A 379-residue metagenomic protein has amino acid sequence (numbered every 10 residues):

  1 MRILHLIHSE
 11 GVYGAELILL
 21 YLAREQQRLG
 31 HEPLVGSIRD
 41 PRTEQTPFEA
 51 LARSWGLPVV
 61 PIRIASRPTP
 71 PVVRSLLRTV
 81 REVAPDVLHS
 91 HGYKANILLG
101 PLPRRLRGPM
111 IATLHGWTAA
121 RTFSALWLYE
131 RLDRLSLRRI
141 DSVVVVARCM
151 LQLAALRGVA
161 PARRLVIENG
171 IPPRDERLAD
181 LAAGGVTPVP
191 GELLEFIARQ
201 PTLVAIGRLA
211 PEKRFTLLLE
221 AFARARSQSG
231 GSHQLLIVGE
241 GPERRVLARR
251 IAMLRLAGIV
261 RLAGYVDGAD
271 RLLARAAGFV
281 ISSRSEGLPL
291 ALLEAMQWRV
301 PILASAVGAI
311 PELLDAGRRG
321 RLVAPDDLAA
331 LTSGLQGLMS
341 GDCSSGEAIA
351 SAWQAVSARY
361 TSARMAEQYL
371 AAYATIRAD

Functional and structural regions predicted by a protein language model:
H5-P70, V166, P242: N-terminal strand-loop element at the rim of the active site of nucleotide-sugar-dependent glycosyltransferases
E16-R24, P201, A205-R224, P242-R249 (+2 more regions): A conserved mid-protein helix/loop that constitutes part of the nucleotide-sugar donor-binding site
G56, A248-G264: Nucleotide-activated donor-binding/catalytic signature segment of Leloir-type glycosyltransferases, i.e., the conserved
S90-N96, L114: Short His-centered aromatic/hydrophobic patch
I140-V166, I171-E176: A short, active-site helix/loop in glycosyltransferases that binds the activated sugar's phosphate group
Y265, R284: Aromatic "clamp/platform" in nucleotide-sugar-dependent glycosyltransferases that forms part of the donor/acceptor
P301-A304: Short hydrophobic beta-strand element within catalytic cores of glycosyltransferases and related nucleotide-activated
A316-G317, R321-L328, G337-C343: Conserved acidic donor-binding segment of nucleotide-sugar-dependent glycosyltransferases
